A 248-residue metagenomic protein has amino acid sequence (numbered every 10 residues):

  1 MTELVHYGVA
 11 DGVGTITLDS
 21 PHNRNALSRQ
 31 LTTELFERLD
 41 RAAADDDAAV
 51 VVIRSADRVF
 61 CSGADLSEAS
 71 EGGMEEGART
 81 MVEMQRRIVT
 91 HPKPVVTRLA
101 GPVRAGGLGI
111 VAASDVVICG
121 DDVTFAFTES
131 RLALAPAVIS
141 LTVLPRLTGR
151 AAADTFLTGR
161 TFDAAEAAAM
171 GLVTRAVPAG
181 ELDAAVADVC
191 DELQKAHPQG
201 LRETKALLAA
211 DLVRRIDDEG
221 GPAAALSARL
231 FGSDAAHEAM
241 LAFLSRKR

Functional and structural regions predicted by a protein language model:
M1-A56: Conserved CoA-thioester-binding segment of acyl-CoA-metabolizing enzymes
M1-D11, D45, G159, D163-A165 (+3 more regions): C-terminal alpha-helix plus adjacent terminal tail
I16, S20, L35, I53 (+5 more regions): Terminal peptide-recognition signature
T33, D47, S55-R87, V103 (+1 more regions): Glycine- (often His-adjacent) and acidic-residue-rich active-site loop that binds/positions the CoA thioester
R38, A42, I88-H91, L193 (+1 more regions): Hydrophobic helix-cap positions at the C-terminus of alpha-helices in RecA-like/P-loop ATPase nucleotide-binding cores
T80-M84, V138-I139, A151, E203 (+2 more regions): Hydrophobic alpha-helical segments typical of transmembrane helices and their membrane-interface/capping positions
V89-P198: Crotonase-fold acyl-CoA enzyme core
